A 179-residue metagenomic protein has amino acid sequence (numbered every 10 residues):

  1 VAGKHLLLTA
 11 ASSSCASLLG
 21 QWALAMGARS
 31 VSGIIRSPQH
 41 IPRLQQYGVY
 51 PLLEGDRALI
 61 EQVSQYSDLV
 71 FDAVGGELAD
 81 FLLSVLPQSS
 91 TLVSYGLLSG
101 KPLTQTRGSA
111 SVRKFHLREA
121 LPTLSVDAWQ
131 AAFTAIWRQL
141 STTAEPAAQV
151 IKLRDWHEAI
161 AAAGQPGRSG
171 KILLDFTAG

Functional and structural regions predicted by a protein language model:
V1, S64, L86-P87, S141 (+1 more regions): Short conserved AdoMet
V1-D56: Mid-domain Rossmann-like dinucleotide-binding core that forms the NAD(H)/NADP(H) cofactor-binding site
L7, S32, T91-V93, R113 (+1 more regions): Structural detector of well-ordered beta-strand residues that form the stable sheet scaffold of enzyme domains
A23, L44, V70, L82 (+3 more regions): Terminal peptide-recognition signature
I35, G96, H116: Conserved acidic E/D residue at the C-terminus of a beta-strand in Rossmann-like folds
Y47-S111: Glycine-rich cofactor phosphate-binding loops and adjacent beta1-alpha1 units of small-molecule cofactor enzyme domains
T104-V150: C-terminal substrate-binding/catalytic core of Rossmann-like NAD(P)-dependent dehydrogenases/reductases
S141-Q149, H157-G179: C-terminal capping/lid region of NAD(P)-dependent oxidoreductase domains
